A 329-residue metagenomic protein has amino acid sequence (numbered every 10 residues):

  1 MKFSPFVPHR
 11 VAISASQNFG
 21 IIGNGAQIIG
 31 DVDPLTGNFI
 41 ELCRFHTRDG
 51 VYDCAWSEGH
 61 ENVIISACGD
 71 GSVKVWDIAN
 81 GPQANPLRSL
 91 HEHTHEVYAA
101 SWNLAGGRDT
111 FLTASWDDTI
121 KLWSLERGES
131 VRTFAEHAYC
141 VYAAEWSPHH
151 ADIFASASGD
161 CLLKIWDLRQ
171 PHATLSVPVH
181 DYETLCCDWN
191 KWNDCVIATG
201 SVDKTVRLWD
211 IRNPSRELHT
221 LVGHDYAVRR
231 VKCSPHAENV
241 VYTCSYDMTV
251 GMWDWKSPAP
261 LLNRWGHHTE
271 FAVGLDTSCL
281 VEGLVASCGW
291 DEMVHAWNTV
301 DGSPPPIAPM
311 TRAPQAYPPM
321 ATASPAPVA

Functional and structural regions predicted by a protein language model:
M1-A157, K164-W166, L175-H180, C186-W189 (+9 more regions): WD40 beta-propeller repeat fold
G302-A329: Intrinsic disorder/low-complexity signal
